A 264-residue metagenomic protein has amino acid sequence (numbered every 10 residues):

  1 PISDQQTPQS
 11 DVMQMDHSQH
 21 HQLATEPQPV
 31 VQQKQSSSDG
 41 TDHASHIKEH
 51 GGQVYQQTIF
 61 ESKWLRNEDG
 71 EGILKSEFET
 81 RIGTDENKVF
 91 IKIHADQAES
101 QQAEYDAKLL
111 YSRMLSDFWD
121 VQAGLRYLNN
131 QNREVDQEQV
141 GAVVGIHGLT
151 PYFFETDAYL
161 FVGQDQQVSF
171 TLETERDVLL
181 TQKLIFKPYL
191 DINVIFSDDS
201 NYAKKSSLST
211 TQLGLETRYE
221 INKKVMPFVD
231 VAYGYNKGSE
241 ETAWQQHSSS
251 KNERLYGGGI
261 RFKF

Functional and structural regions predicted by a protein language model:
I2-Q101, R113, Q131: Outer-membrane beta-barrel initiation region
Q56-T58, L74-F78, Y105-L109, V140-V144 (+3 more regions): Hydrophobic, lipid-facing positions within transmembrane beta-strands of outer-membrane proteins
Q57-R66, N87-A98, W119-Q131, F153-Q164 (+2 more regions): Transmembrane beta-strand segments that form the barrel wall of outer-membrane beta-barrel proteins
L65-L74, D96-Y105, L128-V140, F161-T171 (+3 more regions): Solvent-exposed loop/turn segments connecting transmembrane beta-strands in outer-membrane beta-barrel proteins
I82-T84, R113, G148, V162 (+3 more regions): Residue-level signature of outer-membrane beta-barrel architecture
D85-I91, D117-V121, Y152-T156, T181-F186 (+2 more regions): Repeated loop/turn-to-beta-strand initiation elements of outer-membrane beta-barrel proteins
Q137-D199: Detector for outer-membrane/organellar transmembrane beta-barrel domains, recognizing the amphipathic beta-strand
E220, S250-F264: Outer-membrane beta-barrel "beta-signal"
